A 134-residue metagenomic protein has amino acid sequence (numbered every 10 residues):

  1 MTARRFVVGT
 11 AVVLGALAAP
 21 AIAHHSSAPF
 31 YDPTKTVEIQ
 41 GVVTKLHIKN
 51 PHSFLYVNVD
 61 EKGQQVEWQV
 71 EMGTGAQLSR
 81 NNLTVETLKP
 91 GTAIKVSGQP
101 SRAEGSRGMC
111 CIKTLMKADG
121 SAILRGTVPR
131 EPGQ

Functional and structural regions predicted by a protein language model:
M1-A11: Bacterial N-terminal signal peptides that target proteins for export
G9-P20: Bacterial N-terminal signal peptides
I22-V37: Short boundary/loop segments of OB/S1/cold-shock single-stranded nucleic-acid-binding domains
G41-V43: Conserved hydrophobic positions within beta-strands
K49-V59: Short aromatic-glycine-enriched beta-strand elements
M72-R80: Short, structured beta-strand/loop micro-motifs enriched in basic residues and often containing a Trp
R80-V96: Short nucleic-acid-contacting surface segments enriched for D/E, G, S/T with interspersed K/R
S101-T127: OB-fold/S1-family single-stranded nucleic acid-binding modules
